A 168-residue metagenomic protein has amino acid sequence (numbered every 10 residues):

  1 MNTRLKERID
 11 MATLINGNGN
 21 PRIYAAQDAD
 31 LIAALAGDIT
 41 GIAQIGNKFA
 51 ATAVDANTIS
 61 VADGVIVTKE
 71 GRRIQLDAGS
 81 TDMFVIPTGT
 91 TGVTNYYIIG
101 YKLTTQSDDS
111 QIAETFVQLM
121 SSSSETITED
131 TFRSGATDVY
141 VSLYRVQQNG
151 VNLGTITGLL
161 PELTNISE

Functional and structural regions predicted by a protein language model:
M1-V54: N-terminal alpha-helical "arm" segments
T3-I9, T13-I23, T58-E168: Beta-strand-rich solenoidal segments
